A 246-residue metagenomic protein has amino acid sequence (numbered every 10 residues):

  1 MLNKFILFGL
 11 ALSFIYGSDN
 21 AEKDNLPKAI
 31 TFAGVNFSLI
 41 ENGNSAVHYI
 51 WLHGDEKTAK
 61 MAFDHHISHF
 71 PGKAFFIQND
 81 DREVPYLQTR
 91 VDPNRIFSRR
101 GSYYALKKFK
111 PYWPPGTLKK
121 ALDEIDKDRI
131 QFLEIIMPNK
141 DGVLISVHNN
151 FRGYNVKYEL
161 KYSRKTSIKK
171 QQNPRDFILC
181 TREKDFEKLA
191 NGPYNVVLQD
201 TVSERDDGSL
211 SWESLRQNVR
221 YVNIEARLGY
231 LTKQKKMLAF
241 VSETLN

Functional and structural regions predicted by a protein language model:
L2, S18-N246: Structured catalytic-domain cores with a bias toward divalent-metal coordination
K4-S13: Sec-dependent N-terminal signal peptides
